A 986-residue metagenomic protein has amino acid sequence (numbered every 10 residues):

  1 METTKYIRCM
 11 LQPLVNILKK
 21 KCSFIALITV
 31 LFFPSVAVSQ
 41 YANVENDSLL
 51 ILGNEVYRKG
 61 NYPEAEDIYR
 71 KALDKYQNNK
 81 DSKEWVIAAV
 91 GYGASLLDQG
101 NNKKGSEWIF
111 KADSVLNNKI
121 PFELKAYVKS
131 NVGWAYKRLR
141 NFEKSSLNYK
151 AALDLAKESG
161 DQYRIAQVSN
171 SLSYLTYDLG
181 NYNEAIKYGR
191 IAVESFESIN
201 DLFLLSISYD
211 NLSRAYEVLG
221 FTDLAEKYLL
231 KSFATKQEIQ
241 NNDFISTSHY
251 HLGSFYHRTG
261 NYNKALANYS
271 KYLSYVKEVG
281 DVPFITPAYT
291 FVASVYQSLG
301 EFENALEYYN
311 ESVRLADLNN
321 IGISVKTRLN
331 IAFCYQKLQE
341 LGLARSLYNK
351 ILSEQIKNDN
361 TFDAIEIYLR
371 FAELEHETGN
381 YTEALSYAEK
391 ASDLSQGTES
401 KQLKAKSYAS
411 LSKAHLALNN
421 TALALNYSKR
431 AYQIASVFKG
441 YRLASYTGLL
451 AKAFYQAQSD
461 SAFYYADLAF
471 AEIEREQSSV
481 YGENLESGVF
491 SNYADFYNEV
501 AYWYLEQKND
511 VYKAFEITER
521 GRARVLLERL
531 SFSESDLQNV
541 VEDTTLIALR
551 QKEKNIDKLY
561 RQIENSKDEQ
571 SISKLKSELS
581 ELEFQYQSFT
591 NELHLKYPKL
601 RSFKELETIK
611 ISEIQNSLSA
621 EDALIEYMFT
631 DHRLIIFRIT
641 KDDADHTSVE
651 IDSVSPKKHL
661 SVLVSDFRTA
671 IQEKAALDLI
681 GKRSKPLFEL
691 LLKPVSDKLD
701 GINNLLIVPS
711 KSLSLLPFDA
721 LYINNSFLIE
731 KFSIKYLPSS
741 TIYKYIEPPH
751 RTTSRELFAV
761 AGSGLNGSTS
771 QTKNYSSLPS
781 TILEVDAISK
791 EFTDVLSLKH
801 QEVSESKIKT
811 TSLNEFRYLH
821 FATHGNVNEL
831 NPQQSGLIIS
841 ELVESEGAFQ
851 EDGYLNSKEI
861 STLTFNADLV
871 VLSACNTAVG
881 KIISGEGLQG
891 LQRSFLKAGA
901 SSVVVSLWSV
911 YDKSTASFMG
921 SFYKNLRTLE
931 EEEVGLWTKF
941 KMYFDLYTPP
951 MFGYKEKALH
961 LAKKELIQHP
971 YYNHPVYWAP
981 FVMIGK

Functional and structural regions predicted by a protein language model:
M1-N46, L936, G953: Bacterial Sec-dependent N-terminal signal peptides
A37-G91, E123: N-terminal leader/linker segments that initiate helical-solenoid repeat arrays
Y41, N61, K80-D81, I120-P121 (+14 more regions): Short coil/turn linker motifs that delimit alpha-helical repeat modules in TPR/alpha-solenoid proteins
L50-R58, E84-D98, L124-R138, Y163-D178 (+9 more regions): Conserved alpha-helical positions within TPR/SEL1-like repeat arrays
G60, G100, R140, G180 (+9 more regions): Residue-level detector of the short coil/turn that links helix A to helix B within each tetratricopeptide repeat
L230, N263, S270, V282-P283 (+9 more regions): Alpha-helical solenoid repeat scaffolds used for protein-protein interaction
K574, Y597-K986: Catalytic cores of enzymes
